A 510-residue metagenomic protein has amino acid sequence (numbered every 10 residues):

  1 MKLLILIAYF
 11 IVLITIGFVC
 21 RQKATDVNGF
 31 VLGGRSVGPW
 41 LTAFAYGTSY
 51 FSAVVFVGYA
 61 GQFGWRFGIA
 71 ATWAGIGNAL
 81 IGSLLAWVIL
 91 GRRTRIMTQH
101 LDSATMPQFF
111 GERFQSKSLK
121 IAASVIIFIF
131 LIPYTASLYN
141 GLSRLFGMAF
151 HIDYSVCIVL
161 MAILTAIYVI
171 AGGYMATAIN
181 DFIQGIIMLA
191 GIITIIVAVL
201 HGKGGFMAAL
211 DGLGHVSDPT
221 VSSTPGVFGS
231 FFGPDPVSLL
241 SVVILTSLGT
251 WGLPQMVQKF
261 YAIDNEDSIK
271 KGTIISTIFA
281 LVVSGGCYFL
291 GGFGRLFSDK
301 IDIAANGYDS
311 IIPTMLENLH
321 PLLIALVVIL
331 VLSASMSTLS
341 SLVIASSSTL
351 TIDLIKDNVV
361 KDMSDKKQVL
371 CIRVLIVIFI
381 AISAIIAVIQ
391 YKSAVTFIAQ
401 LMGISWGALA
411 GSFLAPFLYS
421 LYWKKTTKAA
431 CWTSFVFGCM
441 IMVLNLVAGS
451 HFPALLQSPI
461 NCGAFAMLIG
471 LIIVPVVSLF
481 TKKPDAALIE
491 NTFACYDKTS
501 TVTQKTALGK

Functional and structural regions predicted by a protein language model:
M1-K510: Membrane-embedded helix-loop-helix hairpins and adjacent transmembrane boundary segments in multi-pass transporters
